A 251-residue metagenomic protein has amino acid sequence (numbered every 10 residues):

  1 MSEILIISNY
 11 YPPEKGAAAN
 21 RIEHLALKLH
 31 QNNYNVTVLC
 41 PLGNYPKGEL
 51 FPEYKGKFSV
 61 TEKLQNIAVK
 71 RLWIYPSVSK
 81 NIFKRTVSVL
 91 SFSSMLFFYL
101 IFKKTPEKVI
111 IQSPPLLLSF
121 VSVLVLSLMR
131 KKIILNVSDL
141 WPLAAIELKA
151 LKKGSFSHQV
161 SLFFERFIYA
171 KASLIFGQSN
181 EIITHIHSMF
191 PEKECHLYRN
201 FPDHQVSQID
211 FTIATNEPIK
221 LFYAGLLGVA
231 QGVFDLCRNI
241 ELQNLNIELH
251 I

Functional and structural regions predicted by a protein language model:
M1-Q65, D203, D235-L245: N-terminal subdomain of nucleotide-sugar transferases
I7, Q178, Y223-G225: Short hydrophobic "strand-cap" motifs at the C-terminus of beta-strands
C40-L100: A conserved catalytic-core segment of Leloir-type glycosyltransferases
R85-Y99, P106-K131, L135-A144: An aromatic- and histidine-rich active-site surface loop
L117-F120, L124-M129, S155-I175: Membrane-proximal helix-turn-helix segments that form the acceptor-binding/catalytic region of lipid-linked
K132, L143-F167, H204: Nucleotide-sugar donor phosphate/pyrophosphate-binding loop at the beta->alpha transition of glycosyltransferases
E181, Y198-F201: Carbohydrate-associated surface elements
I213-Q231, C237-I240, H250: Conserved donor-binding/catalytic core segment of Leloir-type glycosyltransferases
